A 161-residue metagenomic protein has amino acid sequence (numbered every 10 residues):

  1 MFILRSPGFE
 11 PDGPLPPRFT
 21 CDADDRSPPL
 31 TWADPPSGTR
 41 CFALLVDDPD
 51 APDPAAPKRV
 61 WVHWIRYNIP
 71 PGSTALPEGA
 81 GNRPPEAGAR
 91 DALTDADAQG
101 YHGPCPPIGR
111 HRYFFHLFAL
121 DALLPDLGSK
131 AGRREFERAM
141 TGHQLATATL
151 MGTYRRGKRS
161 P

Functional and structural regions predicted by a protein language model:
M1-P161: N-terminus-centered regions that define maturation/targeting leaders and the start of the first functional domain
